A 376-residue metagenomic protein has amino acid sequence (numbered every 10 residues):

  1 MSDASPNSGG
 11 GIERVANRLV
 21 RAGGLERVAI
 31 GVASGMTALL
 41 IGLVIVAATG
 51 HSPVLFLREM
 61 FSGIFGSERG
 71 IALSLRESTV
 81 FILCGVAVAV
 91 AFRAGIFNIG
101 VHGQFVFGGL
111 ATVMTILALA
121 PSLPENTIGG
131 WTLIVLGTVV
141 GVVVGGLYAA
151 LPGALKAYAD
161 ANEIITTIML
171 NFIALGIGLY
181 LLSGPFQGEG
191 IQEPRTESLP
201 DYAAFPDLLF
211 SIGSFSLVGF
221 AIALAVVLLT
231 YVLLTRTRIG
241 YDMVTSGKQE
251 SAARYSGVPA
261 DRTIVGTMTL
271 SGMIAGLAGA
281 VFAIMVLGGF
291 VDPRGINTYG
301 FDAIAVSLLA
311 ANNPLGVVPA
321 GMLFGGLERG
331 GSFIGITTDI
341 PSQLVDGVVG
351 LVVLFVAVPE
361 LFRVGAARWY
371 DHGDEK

Functional and structural regions predicted by a protein language model:
M1-G35, K248, Y255-R262, G331-K376: Cytosolic-side transmembrane-helix boundaries in multi-pass membrane proteins
S2-G85: Membrane-interfacial amphipathic/re-entrant helices at transmembrane-helix boundaries
V44-T49, S62-L119, T138, A154-D160 (+3 more regions): Single transmembrane alpha-helix segments in multi-pass membrane proteins
S78-A89, Q104-F107, L147, M169-F172 (+3 more regions): Hydrophobic alpha-helical segments embedded in the membrane of multi-pass proteins
P124-I165, M169: Alpha-helical transmembrane segments within multi-pass membrane transporters and channels
E163, T167-V232: Transmembrane helix-bundle core of multi-pass membrane transporters and related energy-transducing complexes
F215-G288: Helix-loop-helix "hairpin" substructures at the membrane interface of multi-pass membrane proteins
A275, G279, V286-G350: Transmembrane alpha-helical segments in multi-pass inner-membrane proteins
